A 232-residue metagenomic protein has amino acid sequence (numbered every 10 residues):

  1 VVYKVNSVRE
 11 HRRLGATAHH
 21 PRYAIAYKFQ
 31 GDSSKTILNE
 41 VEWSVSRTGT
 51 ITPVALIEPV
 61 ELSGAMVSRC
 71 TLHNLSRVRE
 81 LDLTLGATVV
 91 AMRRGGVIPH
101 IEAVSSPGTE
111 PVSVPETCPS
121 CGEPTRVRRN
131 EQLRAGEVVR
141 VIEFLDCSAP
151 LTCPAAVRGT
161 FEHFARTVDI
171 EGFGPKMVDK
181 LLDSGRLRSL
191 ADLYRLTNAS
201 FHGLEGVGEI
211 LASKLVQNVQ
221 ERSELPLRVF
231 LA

Functional and structural regions predicted by a protein language model:
V1-A232: RNA/tRNA-interacting regions in translation and RNA-turnover enzymes
